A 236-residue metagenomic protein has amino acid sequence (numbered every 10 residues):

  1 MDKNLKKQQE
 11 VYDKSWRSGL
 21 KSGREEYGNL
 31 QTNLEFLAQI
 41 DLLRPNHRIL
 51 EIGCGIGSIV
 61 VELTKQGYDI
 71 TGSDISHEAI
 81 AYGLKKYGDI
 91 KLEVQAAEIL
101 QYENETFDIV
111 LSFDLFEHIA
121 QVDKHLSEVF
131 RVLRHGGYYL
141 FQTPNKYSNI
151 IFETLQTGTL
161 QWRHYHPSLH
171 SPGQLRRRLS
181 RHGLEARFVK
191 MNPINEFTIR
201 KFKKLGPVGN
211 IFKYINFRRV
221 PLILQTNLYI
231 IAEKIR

Functional and structural regions predicted by a protein language model:
M1-I99, L111-F113, L126, Q225-L228: Conserved N-terminal segment of class I S-adenosyl-L-methionine
L20-N29, S58, A120-E128, V132 (+1 more regions): S-adenosyl-L-methionine-dependent methyltransferase catalytic module, highlighting the catalytic core
E35, G83-K85, E103-N104, E153-T154 (+1 more regions): Short secondary-structure transition/capping segments
V94, H135-G136: Nucleotide-sugar donor-binding/catalytic module of glycosyltransferases that assemble extracellular/cell-envelope
A96-I99, E103-N104, Q121: Acidic/polar helix N-cap motif
D114-H118: Short catalytic micro-motifs in class I SAM-dependent methyltransferases
